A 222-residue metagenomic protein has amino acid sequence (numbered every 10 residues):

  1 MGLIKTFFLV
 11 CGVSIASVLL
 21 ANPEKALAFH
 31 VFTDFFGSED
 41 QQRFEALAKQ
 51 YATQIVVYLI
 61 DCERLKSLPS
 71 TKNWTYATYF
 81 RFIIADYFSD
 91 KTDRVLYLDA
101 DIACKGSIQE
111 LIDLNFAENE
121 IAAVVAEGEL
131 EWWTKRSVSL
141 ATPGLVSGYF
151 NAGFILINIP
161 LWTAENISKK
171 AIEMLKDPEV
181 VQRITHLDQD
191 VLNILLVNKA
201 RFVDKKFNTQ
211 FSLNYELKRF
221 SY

Functional and structural regions predicted by a protein language model:
M1-Y222: Glycosyltransferase catalytic domains, chiefly GT-A lineage
